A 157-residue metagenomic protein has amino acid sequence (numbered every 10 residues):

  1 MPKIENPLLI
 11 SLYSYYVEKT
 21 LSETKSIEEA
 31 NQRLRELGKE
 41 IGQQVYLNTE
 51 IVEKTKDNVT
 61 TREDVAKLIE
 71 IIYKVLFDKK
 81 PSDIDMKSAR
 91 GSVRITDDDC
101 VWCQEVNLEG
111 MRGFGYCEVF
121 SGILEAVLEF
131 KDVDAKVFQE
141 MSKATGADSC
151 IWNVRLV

Functional and structural regions predicted by a protein language model:
M1-E118, V137, M141-I151, L156-V157: N-terminal accessory segment detector
F114-V133: Active-site helix/loop of acyl-thioester processing domains in fatty-acid/polyketide metabolism, spanning hotdog-fold
